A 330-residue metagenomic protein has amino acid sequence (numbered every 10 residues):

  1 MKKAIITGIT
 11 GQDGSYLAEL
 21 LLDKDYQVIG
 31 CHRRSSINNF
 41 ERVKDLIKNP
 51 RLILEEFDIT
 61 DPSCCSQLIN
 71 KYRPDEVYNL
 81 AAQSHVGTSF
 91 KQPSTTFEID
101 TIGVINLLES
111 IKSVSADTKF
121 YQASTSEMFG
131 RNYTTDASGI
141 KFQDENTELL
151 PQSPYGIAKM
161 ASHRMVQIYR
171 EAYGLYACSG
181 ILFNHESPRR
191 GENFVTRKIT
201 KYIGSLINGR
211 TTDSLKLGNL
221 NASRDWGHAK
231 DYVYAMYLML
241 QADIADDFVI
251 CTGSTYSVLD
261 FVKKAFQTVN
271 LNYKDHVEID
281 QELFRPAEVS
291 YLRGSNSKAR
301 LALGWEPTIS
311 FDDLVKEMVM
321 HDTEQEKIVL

Functional and structural regions predicted by a protein language model:
M1-H185, K230, L240, W305 (+3 more regions): N-terminal Rossmann-like NAD(P)+-binding domain of SDR-like oxidoreductases, especially those catalyzing
K44, F90, D144, G218 (+2 more regions): Residue-level detector of conserved, well-ordered beta-strand and adjacent loop positions that form binding/recognition
I111, I203, A265, V269 (+2 more regions): Hydrophobic recognition helices of helix-based DNA-binding modules
N132-F142, P154, M160, R164-Q241 (+2 more regions): NAD(P)-dependent short-chain dehydrogenase/reductase
S214-L215, N219, A245-F248, Y256-K263 (+3 more regions): C-terminal "lid/loop" region of Rossmann-like NAD(P)-dependent oxidoreductases
L301: Alpha-helical residues within the helix-turn-helix
